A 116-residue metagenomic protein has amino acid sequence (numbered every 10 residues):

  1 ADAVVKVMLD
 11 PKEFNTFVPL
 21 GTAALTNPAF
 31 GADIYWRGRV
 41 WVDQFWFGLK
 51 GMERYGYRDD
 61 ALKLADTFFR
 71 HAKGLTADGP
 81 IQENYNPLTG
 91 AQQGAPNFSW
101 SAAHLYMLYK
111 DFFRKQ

Functional and structural regions predicted by a protein language model:
A1, R58-A61: Internal amphipathic alpha-helical segments of the cytochrome P450 catalytic fold
A1-V40, K73-Q116: Extended glycan-interaction surfaces of carbohydrate-active proteins
V5, L64-A65: Inward-facing hydrophobic residues that define packing positions of alpha-helical scaffold repeats
W46-D59, L105-K115: Well-ordered alpha-helical scaffold segments within catalytic/enzyme domains
A61-L62, K73: Alpha-helix boundary/interfacial micro-motifs
F69-R70: Amphipathic alpha-helical segments of tetratricopeptide repeats
